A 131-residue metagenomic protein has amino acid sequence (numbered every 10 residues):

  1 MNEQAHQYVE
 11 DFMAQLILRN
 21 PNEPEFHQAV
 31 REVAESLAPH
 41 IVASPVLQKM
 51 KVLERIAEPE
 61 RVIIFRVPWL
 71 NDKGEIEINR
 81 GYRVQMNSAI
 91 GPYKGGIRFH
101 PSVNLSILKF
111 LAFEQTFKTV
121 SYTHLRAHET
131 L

Functional and structural regions predicted by a protein language model:
Y8-N20: Generic N-terminal amphipathic, Lys/Arg-enriched alpha-helix
M13-A14, R31, K109-F113: Predominant activation on well-ordered alpha-helical scaffold segments within soluble catalytic domains
P21-H27, R31-A34: Ordered core of a single globular domain
P24-H27, A43-M50, Y122: Flexible, glycine/charged-enriched surface loops at secondary-structure junctions
V46-K73, E77: Structured beta-strand/loop patches that form or line metal/cofactor-binding pockets in enzymes
E75-I78, Y82-T116: N-terminal cap/recognition module
T123-T130: Conserved small/polar residues in nucleotide/adenosyl-binding loops
